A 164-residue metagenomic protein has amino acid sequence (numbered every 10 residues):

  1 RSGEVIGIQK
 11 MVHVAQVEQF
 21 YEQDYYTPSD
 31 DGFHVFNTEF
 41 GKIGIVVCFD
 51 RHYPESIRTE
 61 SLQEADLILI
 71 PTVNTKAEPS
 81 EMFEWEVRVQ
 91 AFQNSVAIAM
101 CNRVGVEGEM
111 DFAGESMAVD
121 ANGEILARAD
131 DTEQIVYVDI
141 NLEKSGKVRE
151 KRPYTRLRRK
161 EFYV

Functional and structural regions predicted by a protein language model:
R1-E4, D120-N122, I140: Short acidic-glycine loop/turn motifs at beta-strand connectors
R1-Q63, K76-W85, K147-Y154: Active-site catalytic loop in hydrolytic enzyme cores
Q19, V138-D139: Sparse recognition of residues in long alpha-helices and their boundaries
Y26, I43, T72, R159-Y163: Generic preference for hydrophobic/aromatic residues in regular secondary structure cores
V35-N37, M117, D139: Well-ordered beta-strand positions
K42, H52-V136: CN hydrolase (nitrilase-like) catalytic-core segments centered on the catalytic cysteine and neighboring Lys/Glu
E143-V164: A short C-terminal boundary segment appended to hydrolase-like catalytic domains
